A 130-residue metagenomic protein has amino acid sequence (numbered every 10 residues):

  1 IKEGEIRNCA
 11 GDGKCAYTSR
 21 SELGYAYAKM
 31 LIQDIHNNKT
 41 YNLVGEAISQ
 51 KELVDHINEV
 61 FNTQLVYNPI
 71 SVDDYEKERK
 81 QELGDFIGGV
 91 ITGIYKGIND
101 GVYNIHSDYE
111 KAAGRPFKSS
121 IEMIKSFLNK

Functional and structural regions predicted by a protein language model:
I1-V66, I70, K77-E82: Oxidoreductase cofactor-interface core, primarily capturing Rossmann-like NAD(P)-dependent enzymes
D73-K130: A hydrophobic C-terminal alpha-helical subdomain
